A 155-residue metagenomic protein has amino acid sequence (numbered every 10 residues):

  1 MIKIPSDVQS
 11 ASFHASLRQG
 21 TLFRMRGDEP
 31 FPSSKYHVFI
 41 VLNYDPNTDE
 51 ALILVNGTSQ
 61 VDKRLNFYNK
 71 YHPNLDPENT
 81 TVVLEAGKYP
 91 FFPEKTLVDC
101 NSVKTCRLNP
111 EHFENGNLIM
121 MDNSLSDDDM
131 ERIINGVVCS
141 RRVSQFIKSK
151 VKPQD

Functional and structural regions predicted by a protein language model:
M1-S16: Mixed-charge, Lys/Arg-rich low-complexity intrinsically disordered regions
I2, A51, L118-M120: Hydrophobic transmembrane signal anchors and adjacent membrane-proximal interface regions, especially in viral
F13-L17, D45-D49, P93: Short, surface-exposed loop and linker segments with low hydrophobicity and enrichment for Pro/Ser/Thr
D28-F31: Short polar catalytic/cofactor-binding loops
S33-V83: Compact nucleic-acid interaction/catalytic patches
N74-D155: C-terminal terminal-subdomain/extension
